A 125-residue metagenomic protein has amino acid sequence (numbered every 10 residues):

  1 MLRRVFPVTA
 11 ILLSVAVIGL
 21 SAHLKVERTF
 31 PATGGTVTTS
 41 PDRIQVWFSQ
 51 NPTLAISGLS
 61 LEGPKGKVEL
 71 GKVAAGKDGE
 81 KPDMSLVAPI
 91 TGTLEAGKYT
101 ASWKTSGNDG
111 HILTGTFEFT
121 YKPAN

Functional and structural regions predicted by a protein language model:
M1-L2: N-terminal secretory signal peptides that target proteins for export/translocation
V5: Non-catalytic beta/alpha edge segments that cap or flank active sites
V8-G19: Bacterial N-terminal signal peptides
A10, Y121-P123: Prokaryotic Sec-type signal peptides and long signal-anchor helices with extended Leu/Ile/Val-rich h-regions
V17, T29-A32, K72-G76: Short hydrophobic/aromatic-rich motifs at helix boundaries and adjacent loops
L20-L59, P123-N125: N-terminal non-catalytic regions of secreted/periplasmic and cell-surface proteins
Q50-Y121: Acidic, low-complexity Ser/Thr/Gly/Pro-rich repeat segments typical of extracellular/periplasmic and surface-exposed
